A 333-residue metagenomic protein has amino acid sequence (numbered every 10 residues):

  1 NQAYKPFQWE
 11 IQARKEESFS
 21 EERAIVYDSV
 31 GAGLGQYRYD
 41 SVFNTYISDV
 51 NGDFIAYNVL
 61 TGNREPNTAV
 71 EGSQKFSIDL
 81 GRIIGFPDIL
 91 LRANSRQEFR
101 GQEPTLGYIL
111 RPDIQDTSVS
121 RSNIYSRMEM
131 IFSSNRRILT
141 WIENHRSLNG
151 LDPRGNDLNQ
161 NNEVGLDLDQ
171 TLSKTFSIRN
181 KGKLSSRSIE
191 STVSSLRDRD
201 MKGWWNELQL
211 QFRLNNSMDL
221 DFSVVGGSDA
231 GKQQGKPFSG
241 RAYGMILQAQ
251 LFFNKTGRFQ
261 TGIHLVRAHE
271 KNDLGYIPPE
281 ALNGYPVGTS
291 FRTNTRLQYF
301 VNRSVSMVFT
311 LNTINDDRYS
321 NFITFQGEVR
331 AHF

Functional and structural regions predicted by a protein language model:
N1-F333: Exposed, low-structure sequence patches enriched in small/polar residues
